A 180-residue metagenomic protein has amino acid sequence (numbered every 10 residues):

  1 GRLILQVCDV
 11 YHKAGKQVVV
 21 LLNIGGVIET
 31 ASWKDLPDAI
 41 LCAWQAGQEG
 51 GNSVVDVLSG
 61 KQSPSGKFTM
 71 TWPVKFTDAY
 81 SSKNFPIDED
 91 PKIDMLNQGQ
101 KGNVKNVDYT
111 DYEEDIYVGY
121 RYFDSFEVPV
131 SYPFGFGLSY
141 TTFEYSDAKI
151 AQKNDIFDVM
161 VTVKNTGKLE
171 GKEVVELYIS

Functional and structural regions predicted by a protein language model:
I4-K13: Surface-exposed amphipathic alpha-helices with a cationic face
A14, N23-K172, Y178-S180: Secreted, periplasmic, or luminal enzymes acting at the cell surface/secretory milieu
